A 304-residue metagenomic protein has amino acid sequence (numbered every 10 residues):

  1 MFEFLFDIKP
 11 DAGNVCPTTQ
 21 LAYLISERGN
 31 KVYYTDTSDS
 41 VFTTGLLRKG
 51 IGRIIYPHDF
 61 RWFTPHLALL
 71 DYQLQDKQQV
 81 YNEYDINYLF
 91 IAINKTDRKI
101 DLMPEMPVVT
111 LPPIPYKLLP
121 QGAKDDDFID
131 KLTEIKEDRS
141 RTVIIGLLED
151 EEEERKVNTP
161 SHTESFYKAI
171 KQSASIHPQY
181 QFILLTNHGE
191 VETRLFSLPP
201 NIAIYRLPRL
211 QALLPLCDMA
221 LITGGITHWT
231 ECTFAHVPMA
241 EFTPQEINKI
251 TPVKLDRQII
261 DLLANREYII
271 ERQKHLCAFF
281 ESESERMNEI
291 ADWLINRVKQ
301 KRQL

Functional and structural regions predicted by a protein language model:
E3-G29, T35-V108: Active-site and donor-binding regions of nucleotide-sugar-utilizing enzymes
L21-N30, A169-H177: A short, Lys/Arg-enriched amphipathic alpha-helix followed by its capping loop at the start of a domain
K31-S38, Q181-N187: Short internal beta-strands
R53-P57, A203-L207, I250-K254: Short acidic-hydrophobic, aromatic-tinged amphipathic segments that line or gate anion-handling sites
L69-L70, Y205-K249: A donor-sugar binding/catalytic signature common to diverse glycosyltransferases and related nucleotide-sugar
I86, F90-E151, N187-E190: A nucleotide-sugar donor-handling region in carbohydrate enzymes
I145-L148, Y167-I204: Catalytic donor nucleotide-activated moiety binding site of glycosyltransferases and closely related
P252-L304: C-terminal amphipathic helix plus adjacent low-complexity, charged tail appended to glycosyltransferase catalytic
